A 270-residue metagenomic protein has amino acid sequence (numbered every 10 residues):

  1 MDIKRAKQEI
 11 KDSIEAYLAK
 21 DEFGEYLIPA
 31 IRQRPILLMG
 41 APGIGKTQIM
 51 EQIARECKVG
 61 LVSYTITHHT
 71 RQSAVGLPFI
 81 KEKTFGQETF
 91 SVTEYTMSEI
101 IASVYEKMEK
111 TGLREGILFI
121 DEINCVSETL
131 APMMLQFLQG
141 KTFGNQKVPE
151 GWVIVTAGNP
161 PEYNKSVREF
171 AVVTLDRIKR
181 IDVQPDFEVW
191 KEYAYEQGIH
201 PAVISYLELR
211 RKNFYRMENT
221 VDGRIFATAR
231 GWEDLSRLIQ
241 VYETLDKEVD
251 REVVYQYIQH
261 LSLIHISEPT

Functional and structural regions predicted by a protein language model:
M1-L209: AAA+ P-loop NTPase catalytic core and its hallmark functional loops
V183-P185, R230, R237, S267: Glycine- and charge-enriched loop/helix tracts that form the active or gating conduit in phosphate/cation-handling
Y195-Y255: Conserved AAA+ ATPase small/helical "lid" subdomain
Y255-S262: Intrinsically disordered, low-complexity regions enriched in Pro/Ser/Thr/Gly and acidic residues
S262-T270: Residue-level detector of conserved catalytic or cofactor/ligand-binding positions in enzyme active sites
